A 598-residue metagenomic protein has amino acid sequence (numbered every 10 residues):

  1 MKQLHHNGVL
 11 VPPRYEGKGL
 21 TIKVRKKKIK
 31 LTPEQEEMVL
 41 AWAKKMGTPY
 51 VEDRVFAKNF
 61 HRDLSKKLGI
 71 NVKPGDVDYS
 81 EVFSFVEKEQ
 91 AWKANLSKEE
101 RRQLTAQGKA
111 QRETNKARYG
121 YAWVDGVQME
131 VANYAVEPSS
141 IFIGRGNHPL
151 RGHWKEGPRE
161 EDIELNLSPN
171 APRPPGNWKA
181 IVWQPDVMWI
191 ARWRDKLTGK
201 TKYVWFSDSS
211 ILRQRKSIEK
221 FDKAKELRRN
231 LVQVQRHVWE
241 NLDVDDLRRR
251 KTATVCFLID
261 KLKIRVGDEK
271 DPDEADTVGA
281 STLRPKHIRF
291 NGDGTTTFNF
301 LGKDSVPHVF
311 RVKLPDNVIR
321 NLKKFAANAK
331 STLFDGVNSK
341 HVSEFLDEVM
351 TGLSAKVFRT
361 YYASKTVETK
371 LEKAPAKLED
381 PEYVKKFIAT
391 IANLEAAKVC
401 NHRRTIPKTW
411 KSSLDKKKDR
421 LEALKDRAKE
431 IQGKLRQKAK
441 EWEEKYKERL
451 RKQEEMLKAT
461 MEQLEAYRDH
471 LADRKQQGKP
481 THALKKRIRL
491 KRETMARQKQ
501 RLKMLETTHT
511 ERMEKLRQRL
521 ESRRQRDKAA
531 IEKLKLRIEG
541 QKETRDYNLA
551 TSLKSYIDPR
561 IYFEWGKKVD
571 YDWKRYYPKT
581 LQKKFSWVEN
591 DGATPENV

Functional and structural regions predicted by a protein language model:
M1-P174, A180-V187, A191-R194, E348 (+1 more regions): Acidic, low-complexity interaction regions
W178, R194, K200-K440, T551-L553: Extended accessory and catalytic-adjacent subdomains in large enzymes
